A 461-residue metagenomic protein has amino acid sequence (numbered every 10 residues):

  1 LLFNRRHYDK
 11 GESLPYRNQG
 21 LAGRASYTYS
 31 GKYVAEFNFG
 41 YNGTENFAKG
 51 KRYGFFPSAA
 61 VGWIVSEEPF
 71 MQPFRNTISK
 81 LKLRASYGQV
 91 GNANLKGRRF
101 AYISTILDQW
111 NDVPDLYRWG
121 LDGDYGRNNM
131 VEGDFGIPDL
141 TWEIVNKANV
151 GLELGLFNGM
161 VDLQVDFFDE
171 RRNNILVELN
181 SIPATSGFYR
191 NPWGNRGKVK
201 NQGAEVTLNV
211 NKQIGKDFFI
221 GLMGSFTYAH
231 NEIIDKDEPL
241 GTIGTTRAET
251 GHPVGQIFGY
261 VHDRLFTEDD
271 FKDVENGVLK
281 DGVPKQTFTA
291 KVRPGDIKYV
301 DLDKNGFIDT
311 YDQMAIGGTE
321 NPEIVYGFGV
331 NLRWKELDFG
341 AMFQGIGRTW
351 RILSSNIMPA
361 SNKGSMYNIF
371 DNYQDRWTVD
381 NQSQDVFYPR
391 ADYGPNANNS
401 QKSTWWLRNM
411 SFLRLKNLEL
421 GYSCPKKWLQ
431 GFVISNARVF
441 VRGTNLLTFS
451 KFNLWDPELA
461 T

Functional and structural regions predicted by a protein language model:
L1-R6, P15-A48, R52-P69, V145-K147 (+6 more regions): Surface-exposed extracellular loop regions of Gram-negative outer-membrane beta-barrel proteins
L2-Y8, Y16, V34-G43, V65 (+6 more regions): Flexible, solvent-exposed coil segments and beta strand-coil junctions, predominantly the extracellular/periplasmic
P15-G20, R52-S58, F100-L107, L179-F188 (+3 more regions): Flexible, surface-exposed loop regions and adjacent strand-edge segments of Gram-negative outer-membrane beta-barrel
K32, S66-L81, K96, F157-M160 (+7 more regions): Short loop/turn motifs that connect adjacent beta-strands in outer-membrane beta-barrel proteins
M71-I144, M160-D162, D166-V199, D237 (+2 more regions): Solvent-exposed loop/turn elements at secondary-structure boundaries
R99-N111, N211-E320, S383, K451: Conserved small-residue
W193-N201, T245-F271, I369-N372, R376-S383 (+2 more regions): C-terminal beta-signal and terminal closure region of outer-membrane beta-barrel proteins
P294, I346-R438, G443: Extracytoplasmic gating/loop element in the C-terminal half of outer-membrane beta-barrel translocons and assembly
